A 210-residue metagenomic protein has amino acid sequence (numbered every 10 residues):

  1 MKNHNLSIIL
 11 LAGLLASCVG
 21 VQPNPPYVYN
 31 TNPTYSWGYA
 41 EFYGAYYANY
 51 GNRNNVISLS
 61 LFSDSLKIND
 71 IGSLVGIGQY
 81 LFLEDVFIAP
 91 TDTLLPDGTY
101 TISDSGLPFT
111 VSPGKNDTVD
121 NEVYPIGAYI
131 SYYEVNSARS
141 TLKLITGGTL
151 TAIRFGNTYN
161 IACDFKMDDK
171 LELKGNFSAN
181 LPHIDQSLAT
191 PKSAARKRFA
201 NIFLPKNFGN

Functional and structural regions predicted by a protein language model:
M1-I8: Bacterial N-terminal signal peptides that target proteins for export
A16-S17: C-terminal motif of bacterial Sec signal peptides marking the signal peptidase cleavage site
G20-S58: Charge-rich, low-complexity N-terminal segments
P23-P26, T146-G147, A162-N210: Edge beta-strand at a domain terminus
P25, N49-I153, G209: Surface-exposed helix/loop patches within compact recognition domains
N55, Q79, N157-Y159, L171 (+1 more regions): Residues at beta-strand starts and edge strands
F87, G156, F165-M167: A mature extracytoplasmic/lumenal domain signature
